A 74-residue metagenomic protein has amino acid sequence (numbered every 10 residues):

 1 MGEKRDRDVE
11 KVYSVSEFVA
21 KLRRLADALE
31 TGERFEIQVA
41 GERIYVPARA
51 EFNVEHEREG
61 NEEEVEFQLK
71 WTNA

Functional and structural regions predicted by a protein language model:
M1-A20, R24-L25: Terminal, regulation- and interaction-focused segments at domain boundaries
G2-D8, R34-Q38, E42-A74: N-terminal intrinsically disordered, cationic/polar leader segments that include organellar targeting peptides
